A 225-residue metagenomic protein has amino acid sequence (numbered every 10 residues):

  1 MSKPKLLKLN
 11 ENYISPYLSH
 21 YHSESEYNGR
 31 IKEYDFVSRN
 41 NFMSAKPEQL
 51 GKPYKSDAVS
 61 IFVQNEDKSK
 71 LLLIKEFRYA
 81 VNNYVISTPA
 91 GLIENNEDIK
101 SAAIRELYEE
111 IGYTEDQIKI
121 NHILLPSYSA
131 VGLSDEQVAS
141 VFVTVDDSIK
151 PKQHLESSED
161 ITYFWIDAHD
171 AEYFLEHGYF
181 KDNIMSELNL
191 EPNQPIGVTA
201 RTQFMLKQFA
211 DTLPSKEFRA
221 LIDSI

Functional and structural regions predicted by a protein language model:
M1-L6, V81-Y84, G91, N95 (+5 more regions): Nudix hydrolase/Nudix homology domain
M1-P4, L9-L18: N-terminal positively charged helical leader segments and presequences
S15-I61, D67: Acidic, metal-coordinating catalytic segment for phosphate/diphosphate chemistry, firing primarily on the Nudix
H20-H22, F62, L73, S140-F142 (+1 more regions): Conserved hydrophobic/aromatic beta-strand scaffold that supports enzyme active sites
E48-F62, K68-R105, S157: Conserved Nudix-box catalytic region and its N-terminal flanking loop in Nudix hydrolases and closely related
E106-I111, N121: Basic (Lys/Arg-enriched) interaction patch that binds polyanionic ligands
T114-L124: A short coil-to-beta-strand element that immediately follows conserved catalytic motifs
P151-K152: Non-catalytic, solvent-exposed interaction/assembly segments
